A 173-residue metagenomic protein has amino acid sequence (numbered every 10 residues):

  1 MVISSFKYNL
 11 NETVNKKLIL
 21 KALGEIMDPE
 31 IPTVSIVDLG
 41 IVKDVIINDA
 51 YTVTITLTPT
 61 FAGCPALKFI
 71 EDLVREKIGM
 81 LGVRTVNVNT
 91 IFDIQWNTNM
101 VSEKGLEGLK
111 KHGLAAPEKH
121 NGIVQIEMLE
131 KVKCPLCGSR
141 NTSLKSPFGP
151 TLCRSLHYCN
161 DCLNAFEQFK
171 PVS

Functional and structural regions predicted by a protein language model:
M1-S173: Domain-level signature for proteins that mediate thiol-based redox and metal-cofactor handling
